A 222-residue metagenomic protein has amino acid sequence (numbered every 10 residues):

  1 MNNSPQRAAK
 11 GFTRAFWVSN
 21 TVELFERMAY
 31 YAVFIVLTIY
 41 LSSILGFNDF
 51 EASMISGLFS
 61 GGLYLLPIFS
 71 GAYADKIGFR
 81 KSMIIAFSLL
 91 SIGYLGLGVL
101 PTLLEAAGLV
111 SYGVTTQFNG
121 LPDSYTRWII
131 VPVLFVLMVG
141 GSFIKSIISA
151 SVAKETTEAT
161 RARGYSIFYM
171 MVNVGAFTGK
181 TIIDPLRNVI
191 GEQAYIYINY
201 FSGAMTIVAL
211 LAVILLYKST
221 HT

Functional and structural regions predicted by a protein language model:
M1-R14, E158-A162, I183-T222: Intracellular loop-helix junctions on the cytosolic face of multi-pass helical membrane proteins
I35-E51, N188: Short amphipathic helix-loop junctions that connect adjacent transmembrane helices in Major Facilitator Superfamily/SLC
D49-F50, E158-F168: Loop-to-transmembrane helix entry/capping segments in MFS-fold secondary transporters and related SLC/MFSD carriers
G57-A72: Central cavity-lining transmembrane alpha-helices of secondary-active solute carriers, predominantly the Major
F69, V99, V174-V189: A gly/Pro-rich, aromatic-decorated transmembrane alpha-helix motif that marks the paired, flexible gating helices
S88-Y125: C-terminal ends and interior cores of transmembrane alpha-helices in multi-pass membrane transporters/permeases
F143-T157: Intracellular juxtamembrane helix-capping segments at the cytosolic ends of symmetry-related transmembrane helices
